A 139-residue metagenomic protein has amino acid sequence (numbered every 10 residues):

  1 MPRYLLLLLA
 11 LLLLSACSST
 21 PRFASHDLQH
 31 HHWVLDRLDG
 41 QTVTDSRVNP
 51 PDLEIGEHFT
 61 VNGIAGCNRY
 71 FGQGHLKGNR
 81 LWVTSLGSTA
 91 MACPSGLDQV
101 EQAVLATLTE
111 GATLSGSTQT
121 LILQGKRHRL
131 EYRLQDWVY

Functional and structural regions predicted by a protein language model:
M1-S15: Sec-dependent bacterial lipoprotein signal peptides
C17-Y139: Lipid interaction determinants
